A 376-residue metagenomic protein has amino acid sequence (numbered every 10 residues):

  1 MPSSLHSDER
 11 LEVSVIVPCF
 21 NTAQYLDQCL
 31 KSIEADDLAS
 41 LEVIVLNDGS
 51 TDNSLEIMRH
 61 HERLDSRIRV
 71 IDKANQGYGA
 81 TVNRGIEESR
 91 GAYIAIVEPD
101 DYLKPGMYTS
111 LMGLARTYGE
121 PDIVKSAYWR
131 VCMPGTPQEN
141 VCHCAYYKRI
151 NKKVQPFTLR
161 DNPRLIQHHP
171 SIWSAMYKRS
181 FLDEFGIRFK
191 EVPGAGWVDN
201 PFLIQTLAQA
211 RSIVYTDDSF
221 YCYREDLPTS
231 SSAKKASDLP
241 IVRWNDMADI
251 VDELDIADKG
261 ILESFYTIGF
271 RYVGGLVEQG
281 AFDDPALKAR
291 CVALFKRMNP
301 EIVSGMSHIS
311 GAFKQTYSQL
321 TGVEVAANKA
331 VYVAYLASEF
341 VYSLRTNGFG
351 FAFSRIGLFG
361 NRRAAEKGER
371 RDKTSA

Functional and structural regions predicted by a protein language model:
L11-S14, E42, P201: Cell-envelope/extracellular polymer assembly enzymes that use nucleotide-activated donors
V13-Y25, C29, D36, L46: A conserved hydrophobic helix/loop-capping motif in glycosyltransferases and polysaccharide synthases
N47-E56, A74-Q76, E98: A conserved acidic beta->alpha catalytic loop
K73-S89: Glycine-rich, basic loop-to-helix element that forms the pyrophosphate-binding segment of sugar-nucleotide handling
Y78, P99-T216, Y221-K235: Donor-binding/catalytic cores of nucleotide-activated saccharide and glycerol-phosphate transferases/polymerases
I94: Short aromatic/hydrophobic "clamp" motif used to bind/position activated sugar donors
D218-D226, S232-K259, E263, I268-G305: Catalytic core of nucleotide-sugar-dependent glycosyltransferases
Q279-A376: Membrane-interface aromatic/basic loop that binds lipid-linked glycans or pyrophosphate carriers, typified by
